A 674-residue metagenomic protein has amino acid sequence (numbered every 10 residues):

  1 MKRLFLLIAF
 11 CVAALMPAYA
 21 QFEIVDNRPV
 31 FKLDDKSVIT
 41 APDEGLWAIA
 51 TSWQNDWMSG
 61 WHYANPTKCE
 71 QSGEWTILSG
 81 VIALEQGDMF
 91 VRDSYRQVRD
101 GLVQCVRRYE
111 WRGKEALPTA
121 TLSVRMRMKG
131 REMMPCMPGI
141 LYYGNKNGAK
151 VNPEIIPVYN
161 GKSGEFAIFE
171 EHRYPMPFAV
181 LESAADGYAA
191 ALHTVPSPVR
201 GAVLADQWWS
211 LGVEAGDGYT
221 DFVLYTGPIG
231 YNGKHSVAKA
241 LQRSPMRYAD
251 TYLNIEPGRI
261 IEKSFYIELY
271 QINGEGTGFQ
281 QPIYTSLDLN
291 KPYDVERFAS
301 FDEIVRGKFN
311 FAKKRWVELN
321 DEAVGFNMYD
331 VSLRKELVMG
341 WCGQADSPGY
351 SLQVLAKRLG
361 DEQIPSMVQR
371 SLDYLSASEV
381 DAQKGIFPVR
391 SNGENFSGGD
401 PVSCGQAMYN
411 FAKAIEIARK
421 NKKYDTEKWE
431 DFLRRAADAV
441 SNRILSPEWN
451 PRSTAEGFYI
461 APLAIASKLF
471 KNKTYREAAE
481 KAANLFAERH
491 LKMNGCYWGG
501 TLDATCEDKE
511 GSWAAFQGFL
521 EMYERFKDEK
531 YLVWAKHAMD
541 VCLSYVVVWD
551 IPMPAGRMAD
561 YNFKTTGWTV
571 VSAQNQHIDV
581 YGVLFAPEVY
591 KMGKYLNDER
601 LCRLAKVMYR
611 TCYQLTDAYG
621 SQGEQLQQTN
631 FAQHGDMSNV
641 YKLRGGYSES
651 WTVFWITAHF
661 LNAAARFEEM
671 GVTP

Functional and structural regions predicted by a protein language model:
L4-M16: Sec-dependent N-terminal signal peptides
N27, T40, A48-P257: Beta-strand/loop-rich accessory regions of lumenal/periplasmic or secreted enzymes, predominantly carbohydrate-active
L78, D346-E362, Q406-Y424, F458-N472 (+4 more regions): Well-ordered alpha-helical scaffold segments within catalytic/enzyme domains
Y252-G276, A664: Short Pro-Gly-centered flexible turn/kink motifs
R259, N273-V338, S366-R370, Y374-I386 (+3 more regions): Low-complexity, Ser/Thr/Pro/Gly-enriched N-terminal "stalk/linker" regions
D302-K313, G349, Q353, E362-S376 (+8 more regions): Hydrophobic core segments within long, regular secondary-structure runs in both alpha- and beta-rich folds
E318-M339, K384-Q406, S446-L469, G495-G518 (+2 more regions): Carbohydrate-binding/catalytic loop surfaces
F470, L485-A504, F526, K530-E649 (+1 more regions): Non-catalytic carbohydrate-binding regions of carbohydrate-active enzymes
